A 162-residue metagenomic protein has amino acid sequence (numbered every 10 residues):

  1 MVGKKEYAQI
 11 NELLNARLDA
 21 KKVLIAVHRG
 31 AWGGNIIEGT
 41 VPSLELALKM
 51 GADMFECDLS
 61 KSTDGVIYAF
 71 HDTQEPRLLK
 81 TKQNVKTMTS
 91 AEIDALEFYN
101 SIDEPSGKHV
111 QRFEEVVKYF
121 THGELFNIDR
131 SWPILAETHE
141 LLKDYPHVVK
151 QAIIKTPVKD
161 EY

Functional and structural regions predicted by a protein language model:
M1-Y162: Phosphate-group recognition and catalysis centered on beta-loop-alpha active-site segments
